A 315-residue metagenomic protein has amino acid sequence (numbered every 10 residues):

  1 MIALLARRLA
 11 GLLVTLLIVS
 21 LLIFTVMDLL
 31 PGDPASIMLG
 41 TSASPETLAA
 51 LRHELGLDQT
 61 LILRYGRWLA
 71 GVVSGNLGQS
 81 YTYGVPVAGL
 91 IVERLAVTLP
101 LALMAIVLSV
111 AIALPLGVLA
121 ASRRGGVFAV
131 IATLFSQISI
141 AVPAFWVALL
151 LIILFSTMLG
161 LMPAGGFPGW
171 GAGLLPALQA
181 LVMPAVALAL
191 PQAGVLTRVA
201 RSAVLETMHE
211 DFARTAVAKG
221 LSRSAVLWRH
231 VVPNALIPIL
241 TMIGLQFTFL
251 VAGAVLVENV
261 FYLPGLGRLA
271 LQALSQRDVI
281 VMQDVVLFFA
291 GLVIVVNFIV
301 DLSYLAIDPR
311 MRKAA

Functional and structural regions predicted by a protein language model:
I2-L4, L13, I91-V130, A144 (+2 more regions): Alpha-helical transmembrane segments of integral membrane proteins, especially multi-pass inner/plasma-membrane
T15-G66, L159-A180: Hydrophobic alpha-helical transmembrane segments of membrane transport/permease proteins and related membrane-embedded
L22-L29, Q59, A70, L134-G165 (+2 more regions): Membrane-water interface segments at the C-terminal ends of transmembrane alpha-helices in multi-pass inner-membrane
S36-L39, L63, G78-Y81, V147-A148 (+4 more regions): Short, hydrophobic secondary-structure boundary micro-motifs
D58-L114: An internal, D/E-rich "acidic patch" concept
